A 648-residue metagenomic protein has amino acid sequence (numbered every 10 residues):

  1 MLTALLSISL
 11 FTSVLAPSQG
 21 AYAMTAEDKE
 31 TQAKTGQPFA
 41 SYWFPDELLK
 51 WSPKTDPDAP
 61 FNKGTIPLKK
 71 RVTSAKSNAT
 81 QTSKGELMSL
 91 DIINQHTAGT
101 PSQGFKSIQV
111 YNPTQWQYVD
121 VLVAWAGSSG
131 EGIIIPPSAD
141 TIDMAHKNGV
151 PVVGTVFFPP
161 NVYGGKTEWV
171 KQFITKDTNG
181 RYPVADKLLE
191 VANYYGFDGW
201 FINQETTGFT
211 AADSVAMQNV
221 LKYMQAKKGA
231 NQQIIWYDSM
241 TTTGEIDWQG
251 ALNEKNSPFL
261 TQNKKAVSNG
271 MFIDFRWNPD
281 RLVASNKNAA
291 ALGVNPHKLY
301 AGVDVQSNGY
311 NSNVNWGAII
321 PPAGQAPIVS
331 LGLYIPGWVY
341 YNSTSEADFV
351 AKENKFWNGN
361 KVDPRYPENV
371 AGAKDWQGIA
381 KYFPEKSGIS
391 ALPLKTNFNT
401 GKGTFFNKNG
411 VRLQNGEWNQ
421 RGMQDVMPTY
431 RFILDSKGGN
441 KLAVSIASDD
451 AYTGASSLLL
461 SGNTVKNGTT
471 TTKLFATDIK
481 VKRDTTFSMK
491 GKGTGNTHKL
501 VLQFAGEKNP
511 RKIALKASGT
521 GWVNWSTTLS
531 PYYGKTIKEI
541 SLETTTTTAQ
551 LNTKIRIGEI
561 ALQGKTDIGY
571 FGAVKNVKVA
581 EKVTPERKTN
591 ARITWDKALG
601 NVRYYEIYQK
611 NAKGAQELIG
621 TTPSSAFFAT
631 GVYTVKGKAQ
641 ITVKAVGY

Functional and structural regions predicted by a protein language model:
F11-T12, G20-Y118, D143, Q232-Q233 (+1 more regions): N-terminal module-boundary/linker segments of secreted carbohydrate-active enzymes
T25-N62, L299, V303-N440: Substrate-binding cleft of secreted/luminal carbohydrate-active enzymes
A79-A284: Chitinase-like catalytic core of GlcNAc-active glycosidases
N440-T471: Short carbohydrate-recognition loop motifs
L458, T470-H498, W525-T528, I560: Extra-cytoplasmic beta-strand recognition segments
E507-I537, T547: Extracellular carbohydrate recognition and processing domains and analogous Trp-centered ligand-binding platforms
P585-V602: Conserved aromatic anchor
F627-Y648: Beta-strand-rich modules
